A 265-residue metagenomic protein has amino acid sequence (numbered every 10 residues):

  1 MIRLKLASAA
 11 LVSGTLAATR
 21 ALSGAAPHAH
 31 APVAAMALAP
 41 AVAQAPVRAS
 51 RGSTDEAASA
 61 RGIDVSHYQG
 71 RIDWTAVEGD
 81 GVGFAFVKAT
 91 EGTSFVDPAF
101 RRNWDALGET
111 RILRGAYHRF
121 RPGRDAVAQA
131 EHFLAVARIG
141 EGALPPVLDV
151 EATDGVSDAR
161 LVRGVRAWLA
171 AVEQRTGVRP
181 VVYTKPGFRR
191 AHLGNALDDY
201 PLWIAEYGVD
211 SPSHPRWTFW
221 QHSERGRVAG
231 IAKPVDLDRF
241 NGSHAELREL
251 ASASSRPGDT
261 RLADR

Functional and structural regions predicted by a protein language model:
M1-A25: Sec-dependent N-terminal signal peptides
G24-G62, Q69, L197-R265: Functionally critical loop-and-helix segments that line ligand-binding/catalytic clefts of soluble enzyme domains
S53-G70, K88-L169, E173-V178: Substrate-binding cleft of extracellular glycoside hydrolase catalytic domains
I72-D73, A191: Short acidic active-site motifs
G81-F84, I112, G142, A196-W203 (+1 more regions): Glycine-enriched alpha-helix->loop->beta-strand junction motifs that scaffold or abut catalytic
G177-R189: Aromatic-lined carbohydrate-recognition surfaces of secreted/lumenal glycan-active proteins
G187-L197: Beta-rich nucleic-acid/ligand-interaction surfaces
